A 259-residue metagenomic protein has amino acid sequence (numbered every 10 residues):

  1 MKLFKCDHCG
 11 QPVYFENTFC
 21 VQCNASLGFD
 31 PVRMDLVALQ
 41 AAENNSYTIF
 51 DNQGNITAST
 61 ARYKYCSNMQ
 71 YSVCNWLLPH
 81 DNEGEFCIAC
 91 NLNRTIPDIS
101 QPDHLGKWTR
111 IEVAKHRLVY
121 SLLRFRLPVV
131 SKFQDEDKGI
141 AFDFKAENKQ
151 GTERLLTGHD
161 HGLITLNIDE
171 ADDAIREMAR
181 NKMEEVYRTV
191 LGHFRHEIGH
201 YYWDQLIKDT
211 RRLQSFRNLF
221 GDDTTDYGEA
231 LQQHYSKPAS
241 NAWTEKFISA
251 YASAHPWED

Functional and structural regions predicted by a protein language model:
L3-T18, L39, N55-E85, L92 (+5 more regions): Metalloprotease/metallohydrolase-associated module, dominated by Zn2+-dependent proteases
C20, R188-D209: Active-site recognition of the HExxH zinc-binding catalytic motif
N24-M34, C90-I99: Short Cys/His-rich micro-motifs in 6-15 aa windows
I96, S100-I111: Fold-level signature of zinc-dependent metallopeptidase catalytic domains
R110, A114, Y187, L191 (+2 more regions): Hydrophobic (often cysteine-bearing) scaffold residues that line and stabilize catalytic clefts of nucleotide/cofactor
E112-D173: Auxiliary, metal-adjacent structural segments of Zn-dependent hydrolase domains
Q134, R211-D222: Short, glycine/acidic-rich hinge or "gate" loops at secondary-structure transitions that mediate conformational
A174-F194: Short pre-active-site segment immediately N-terminal to the catalytic Zn-binding motif
